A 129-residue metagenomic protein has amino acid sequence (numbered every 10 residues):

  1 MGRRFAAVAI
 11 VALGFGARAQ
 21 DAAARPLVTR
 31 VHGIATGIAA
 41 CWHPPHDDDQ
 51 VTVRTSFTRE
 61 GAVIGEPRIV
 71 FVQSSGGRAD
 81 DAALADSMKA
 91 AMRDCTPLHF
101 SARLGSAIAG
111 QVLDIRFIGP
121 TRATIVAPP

Functional and structural regions predicted by a protein language model:
M1-A6: Bacterial N-terminal signal peptides that target proteins for export
V8-A19: Hydrophobic h-region of N-terminal signal peptides that target proteins for export in Gram-negative bacteria
A9, R25, E60-I64: Short hydrophobic/aromatic-rich motifs at helix boundaries and adjacent loops
A19-T29: Cleaved targeting-peptide boundary
T36-H43, S56-S75, K89-P129: Conserved "boundary/linchpin" sites in short secondary-structure elements
H46-V51: Short, small/polar residue-rich loop motifs at catalytic or cofactor-binding pockets
R78-L84: An anionic, turn-rich surface loop/hairpin at beta-sheet edges that serves as a generic interaction/coordination patch
